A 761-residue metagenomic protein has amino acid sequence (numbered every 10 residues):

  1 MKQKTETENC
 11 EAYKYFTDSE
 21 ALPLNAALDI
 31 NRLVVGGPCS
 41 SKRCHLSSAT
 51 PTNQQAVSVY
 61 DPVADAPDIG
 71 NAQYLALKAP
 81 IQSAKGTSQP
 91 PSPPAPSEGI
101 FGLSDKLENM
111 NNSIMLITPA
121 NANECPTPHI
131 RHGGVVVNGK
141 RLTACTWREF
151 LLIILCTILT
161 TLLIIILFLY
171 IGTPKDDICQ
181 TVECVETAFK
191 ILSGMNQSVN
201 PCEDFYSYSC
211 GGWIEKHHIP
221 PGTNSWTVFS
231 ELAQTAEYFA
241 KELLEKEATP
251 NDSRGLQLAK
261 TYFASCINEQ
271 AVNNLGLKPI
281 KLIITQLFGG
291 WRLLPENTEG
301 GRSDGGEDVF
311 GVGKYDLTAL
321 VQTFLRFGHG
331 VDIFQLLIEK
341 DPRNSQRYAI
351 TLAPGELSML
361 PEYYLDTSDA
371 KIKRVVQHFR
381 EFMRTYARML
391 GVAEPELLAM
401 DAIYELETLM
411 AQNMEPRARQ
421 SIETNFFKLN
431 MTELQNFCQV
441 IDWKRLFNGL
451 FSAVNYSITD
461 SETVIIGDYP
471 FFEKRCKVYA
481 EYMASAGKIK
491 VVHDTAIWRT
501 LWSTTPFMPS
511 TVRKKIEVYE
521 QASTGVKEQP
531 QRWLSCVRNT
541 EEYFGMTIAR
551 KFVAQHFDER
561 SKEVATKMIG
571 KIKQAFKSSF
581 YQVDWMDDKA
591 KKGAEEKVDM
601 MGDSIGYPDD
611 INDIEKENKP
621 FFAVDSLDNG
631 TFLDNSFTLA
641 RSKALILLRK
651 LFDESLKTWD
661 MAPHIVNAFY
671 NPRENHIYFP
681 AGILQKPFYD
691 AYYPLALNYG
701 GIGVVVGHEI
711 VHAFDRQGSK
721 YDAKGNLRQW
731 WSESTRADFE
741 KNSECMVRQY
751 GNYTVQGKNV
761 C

Functional and structural regions predicted by a protein language model:
M1-C125: Intrinsically disordered, low-complexity cytosolic terminal tails
P119-T160: Helix-loop boundary elements of multi-pass alpha-helical membrane proteins
L152-D177: Alpha-helical transmembrane segments in eukaryotic/viral proteins
D176-E237: Extracellular/luminal recognition modules and glycoprotein regions
G194-K216, L365-R388, W585-D588: Hydrophobic/aromatic-rich, well-ordered segments within soluble, folded domains that form packed cores
Y208, A353, P680-G682: Active-site-proximal beta-strand/loop segments in catalytic clefts of secreted hydrolases
W226, A233, I403, L409 (+9 more regions): Intrinsically disordered, low-complexity linker/terminal regions across diverse proteins
F239-K571, P608, S626-D628, F632 (+1 more regions): Noncatalytic, helix-rich "gating/capping" subdomain that lines the substrate-entry/channel surface of large enzyme
